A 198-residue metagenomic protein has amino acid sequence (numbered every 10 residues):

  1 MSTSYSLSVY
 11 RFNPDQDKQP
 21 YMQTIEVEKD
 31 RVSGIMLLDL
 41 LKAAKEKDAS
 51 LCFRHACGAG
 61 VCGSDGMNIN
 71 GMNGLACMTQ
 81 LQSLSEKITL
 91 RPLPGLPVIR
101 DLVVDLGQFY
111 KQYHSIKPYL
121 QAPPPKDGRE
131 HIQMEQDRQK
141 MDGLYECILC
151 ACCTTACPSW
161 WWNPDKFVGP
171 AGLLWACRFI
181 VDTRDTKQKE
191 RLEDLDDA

Functional and structural regions predicted by a protein language model:
S2-S6: Extreme N-terminal starter segment of soluble prokaryotic enzymes
L7, L51-Q82, D142-W162: Local cysteine-cluster metal-coordination motifs and their immediate loop/turn environment, predominantly Fe-S cluster
V9-D15: Short polar catalytic/cofactor-binding loops
N13, E26, L51-F53: Short secondary-structure capping/turn segments at boundaries of alpha-helices and beta-strands
D17-Y21: Short glycine/proline-enriched turns and hinge-like loops at secondary-structure junctions
M22-I35: Short, contiguous acidic and Ser/Thr-rich linear segments
G34-A49, I88-A198: Ferredoxin-type iron-sulfur electron-transfer modules in oxidoreductases and energy-metabolism complexes
S83-K87: Extracellular interaction modules
